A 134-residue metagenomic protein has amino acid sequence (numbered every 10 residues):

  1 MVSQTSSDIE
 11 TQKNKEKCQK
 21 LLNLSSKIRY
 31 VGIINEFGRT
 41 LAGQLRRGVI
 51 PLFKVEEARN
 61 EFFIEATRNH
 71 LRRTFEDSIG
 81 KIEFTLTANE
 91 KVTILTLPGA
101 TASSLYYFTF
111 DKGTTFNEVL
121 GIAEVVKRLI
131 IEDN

Functional and structural regions predicted by a protein language model:
M1-N134: Non-catalytic interaction/Regulatory regions outside core domains
